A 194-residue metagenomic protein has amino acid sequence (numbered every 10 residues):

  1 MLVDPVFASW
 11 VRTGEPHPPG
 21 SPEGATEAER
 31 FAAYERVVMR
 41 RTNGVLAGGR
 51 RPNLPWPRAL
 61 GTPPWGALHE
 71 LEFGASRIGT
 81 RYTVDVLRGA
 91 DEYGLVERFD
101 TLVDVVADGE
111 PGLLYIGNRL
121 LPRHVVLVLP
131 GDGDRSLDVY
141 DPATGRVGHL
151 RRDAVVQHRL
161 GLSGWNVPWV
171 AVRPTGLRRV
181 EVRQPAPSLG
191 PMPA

Functional and structural regions predicted by a protein language model:
M1-G44: Active-site nucleophile-adjacent alpha helix/oxyanion-hole segment immediately C-terminal to the catalytic cysteine
T13-H17, R179-A194: Actinobacteria-biased recognition of intrinsically disordered, low-complexity terminal regions
P19-A25, G133, G145, S188-G190: A generic alpha-helix propensity feature with a strong bias for hydrophobic helices
E29-W169, R173-G176, E181: Conserved active-site-adjacent core of cysteine acyl-enzyme catalytic domains
